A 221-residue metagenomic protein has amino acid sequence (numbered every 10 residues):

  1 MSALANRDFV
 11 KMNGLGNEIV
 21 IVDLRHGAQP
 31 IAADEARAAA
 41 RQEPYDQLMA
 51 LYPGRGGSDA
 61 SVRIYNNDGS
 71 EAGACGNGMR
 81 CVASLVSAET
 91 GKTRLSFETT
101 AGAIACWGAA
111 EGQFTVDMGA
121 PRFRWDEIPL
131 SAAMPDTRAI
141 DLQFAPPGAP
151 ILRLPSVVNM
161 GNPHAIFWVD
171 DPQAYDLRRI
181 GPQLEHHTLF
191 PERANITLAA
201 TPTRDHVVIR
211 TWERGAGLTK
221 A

Functional and structural regions predicted by a protein language model:
M1-G112, A165-A221: A glycine-rich beta-to-alpha transition motif near the start of alpha/beta enzyme domains, typified by
S2-A3, G91, T99-V169, L177: ATP-dependent small-molecule kinase catalytic core of the GHMP/sugar-kinase superfamily and closely related
